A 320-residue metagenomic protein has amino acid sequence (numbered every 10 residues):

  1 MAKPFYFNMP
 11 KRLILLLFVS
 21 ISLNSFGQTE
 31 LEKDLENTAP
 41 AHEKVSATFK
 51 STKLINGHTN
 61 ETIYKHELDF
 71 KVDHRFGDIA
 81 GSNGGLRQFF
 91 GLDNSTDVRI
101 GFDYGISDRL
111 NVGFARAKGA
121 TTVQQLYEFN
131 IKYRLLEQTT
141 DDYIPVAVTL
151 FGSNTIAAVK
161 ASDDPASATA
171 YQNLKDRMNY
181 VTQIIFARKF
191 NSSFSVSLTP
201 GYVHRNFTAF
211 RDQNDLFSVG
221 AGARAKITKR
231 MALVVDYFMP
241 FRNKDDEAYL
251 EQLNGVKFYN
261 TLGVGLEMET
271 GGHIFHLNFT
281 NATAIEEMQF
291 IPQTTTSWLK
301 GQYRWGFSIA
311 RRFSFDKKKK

Functional and structural regions predicted by a protein language model:
M1-L31: Bacterial Sec-dependent N-terminal signal peptides
F5-F7, L23, K33, I55 (+2 more regions): Intrinsic-disorder/low-complexity regions
R12-I14, D97, V219: Short hydrophobic "helix-edge" motifs at membrane interfaces and signal-peptide entry regions
Q28-K160, P165-Q172, M178-T182, A187-S195 (+5 more regions): Transmembrane beta-barrel domains of Gram-negative outer membranes and organellar outer membranes
S193-F194, L198-R242: A mid-sequence, solvent-exposed acidic-amphipathic segment
